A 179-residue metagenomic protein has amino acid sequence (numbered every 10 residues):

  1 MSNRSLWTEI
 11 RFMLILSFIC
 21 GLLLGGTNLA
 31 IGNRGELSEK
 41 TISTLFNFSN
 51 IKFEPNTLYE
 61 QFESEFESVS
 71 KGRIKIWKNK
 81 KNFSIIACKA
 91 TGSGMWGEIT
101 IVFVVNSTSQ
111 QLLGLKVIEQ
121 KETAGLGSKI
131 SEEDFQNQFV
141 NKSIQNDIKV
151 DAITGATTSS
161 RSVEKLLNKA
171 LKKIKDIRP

Functional and structural regions predicted by a protein language model:
S2-P179: Flexible, solvent-exposed loop/hinge segments and secondary-structure transition points
